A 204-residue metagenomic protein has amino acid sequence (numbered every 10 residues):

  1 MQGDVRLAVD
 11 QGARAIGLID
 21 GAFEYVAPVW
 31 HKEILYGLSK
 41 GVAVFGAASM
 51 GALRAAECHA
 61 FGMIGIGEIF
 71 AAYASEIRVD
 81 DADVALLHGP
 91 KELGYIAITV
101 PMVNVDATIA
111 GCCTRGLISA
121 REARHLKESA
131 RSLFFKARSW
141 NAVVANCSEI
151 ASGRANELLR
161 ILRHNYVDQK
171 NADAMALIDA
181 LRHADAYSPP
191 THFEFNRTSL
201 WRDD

Functional and structural regions predicted by a protein language model:
M1-G17, V26, H31, L87-D204: Accessory terminal and edge-of-domain segments that mediate assembly/interaction and cofactor placement around
G3-D81: Metabolite-binding pocket within alpha/beta catalytic cores that recognizes anionic/polar moieties
I64, V79-A82, V100-A107: Residues forming well-ordered secondary-structure scaffolds
